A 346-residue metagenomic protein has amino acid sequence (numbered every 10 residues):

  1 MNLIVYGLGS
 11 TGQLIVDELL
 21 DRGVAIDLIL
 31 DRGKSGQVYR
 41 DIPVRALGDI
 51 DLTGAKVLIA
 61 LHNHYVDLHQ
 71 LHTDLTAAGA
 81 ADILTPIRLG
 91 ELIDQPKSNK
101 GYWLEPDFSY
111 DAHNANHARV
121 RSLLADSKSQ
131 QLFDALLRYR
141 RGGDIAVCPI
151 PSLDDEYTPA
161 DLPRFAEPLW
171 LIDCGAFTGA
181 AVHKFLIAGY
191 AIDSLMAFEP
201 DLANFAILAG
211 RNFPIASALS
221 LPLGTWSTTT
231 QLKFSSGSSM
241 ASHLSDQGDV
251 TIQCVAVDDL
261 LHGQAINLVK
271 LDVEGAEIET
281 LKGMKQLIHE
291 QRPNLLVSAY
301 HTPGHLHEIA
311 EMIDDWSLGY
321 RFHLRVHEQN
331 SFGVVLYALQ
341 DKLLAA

Functional and structural regions predicted by a protein language model:
M1-R22, R32-K56, A60-A346: Phosphate/nucleotide-binding beta-alpha loop and adjacent structural elements of enzyme active sites
